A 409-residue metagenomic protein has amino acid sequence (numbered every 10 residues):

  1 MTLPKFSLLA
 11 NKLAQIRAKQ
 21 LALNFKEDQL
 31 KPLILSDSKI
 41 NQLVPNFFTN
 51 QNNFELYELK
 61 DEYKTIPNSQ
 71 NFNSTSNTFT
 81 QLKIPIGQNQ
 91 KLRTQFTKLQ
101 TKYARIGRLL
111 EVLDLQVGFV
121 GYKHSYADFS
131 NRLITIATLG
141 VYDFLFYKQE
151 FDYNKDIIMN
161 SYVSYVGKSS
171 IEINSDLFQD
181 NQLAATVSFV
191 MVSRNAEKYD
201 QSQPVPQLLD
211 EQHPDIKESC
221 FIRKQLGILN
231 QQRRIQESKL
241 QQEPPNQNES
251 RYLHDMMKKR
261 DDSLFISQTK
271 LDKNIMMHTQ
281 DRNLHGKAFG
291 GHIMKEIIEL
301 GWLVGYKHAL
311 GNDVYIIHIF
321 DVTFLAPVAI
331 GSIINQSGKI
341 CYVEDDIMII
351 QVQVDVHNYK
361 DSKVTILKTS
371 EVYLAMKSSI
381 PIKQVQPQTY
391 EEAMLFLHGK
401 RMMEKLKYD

Functional and structural regions predicted by a protein language model:
L3-D61, E150-I158, Y162-L240, I330 (+1 more regions): HotDog/MaoC-like acyl-thioester-processing domains
K12-S36, N41, P45-R105, P214-G290 (+2 more regions): Catalytic strand-loop segment that frames the active site of acyl-thioester-processing enzymes
Q70-T75, L109, D128, I134-T135 (+7 more regions): Beta-strand elements of modular eukaryotic interaction domains
Q81, I136-V141, E172, T186 (+2 more regions): Hydrophobic residues on conserved beta-strands that form the core of alpha/beta folds
K102, I106-L110, Y122-T138, K148-D152 (+2 more regions): Single-stranded nucleic-acid-binding OB-fold domains
A104-R132, F289-N312: Active-site helix/loop of acyl-thioester processing domains in fatty-acid/polyketide metabolism, spanning hotdog-fold
S130-I158, D313-P327, S332-N335: A cross-kingdom feature marking solvent-exposed beta-strand/loop segments within repeated, beta-rich binding/scaffold
R260-K339, E344: Structured core of small recognition/catalytic domains
